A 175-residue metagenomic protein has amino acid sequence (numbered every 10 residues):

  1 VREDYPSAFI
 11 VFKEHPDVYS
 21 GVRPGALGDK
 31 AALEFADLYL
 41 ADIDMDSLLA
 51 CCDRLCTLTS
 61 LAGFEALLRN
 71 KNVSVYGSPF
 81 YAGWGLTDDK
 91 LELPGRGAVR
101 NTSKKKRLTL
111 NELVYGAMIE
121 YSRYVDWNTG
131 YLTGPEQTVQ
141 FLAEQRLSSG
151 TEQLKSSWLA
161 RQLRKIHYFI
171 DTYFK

Functional and structural regions predicted by a protein language model:
V1-A41: Catalytic donor nucleotide-activated moiety binding site of glycosyltransferases and closely related
Y5-P16, D46-A50, V73-G77, K90-R96 (+1 more regions): Low-complexity, flexible helical/coil segments
G25-D29, K71-V73, D88-E92: Short secondary-structure boundary/capping segments
A32-A36, S60-G63, G77-F80, G95-A98: Short, surface-exposed linear patches
L40-I43, L108: Short coil/turn linker and secondary-structure boundary residues
D42-T87: A donor-sugar binding/catalytic signature common to diverse glycosyltransferases and related nucleotide-sugar
G85-K175: Leloir-type glycosyltransferase catalytic cores
